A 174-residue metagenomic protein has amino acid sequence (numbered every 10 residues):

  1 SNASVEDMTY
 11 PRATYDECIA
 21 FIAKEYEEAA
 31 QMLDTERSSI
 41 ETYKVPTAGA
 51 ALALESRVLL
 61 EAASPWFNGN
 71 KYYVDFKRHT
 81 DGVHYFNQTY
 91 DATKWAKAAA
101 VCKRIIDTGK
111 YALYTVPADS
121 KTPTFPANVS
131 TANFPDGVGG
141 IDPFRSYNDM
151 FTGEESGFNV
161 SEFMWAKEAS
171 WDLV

Functional and structural regions predicted by a protein language model:
S1-V174: Structured, solvent-exposed acidic/aromatic patches
